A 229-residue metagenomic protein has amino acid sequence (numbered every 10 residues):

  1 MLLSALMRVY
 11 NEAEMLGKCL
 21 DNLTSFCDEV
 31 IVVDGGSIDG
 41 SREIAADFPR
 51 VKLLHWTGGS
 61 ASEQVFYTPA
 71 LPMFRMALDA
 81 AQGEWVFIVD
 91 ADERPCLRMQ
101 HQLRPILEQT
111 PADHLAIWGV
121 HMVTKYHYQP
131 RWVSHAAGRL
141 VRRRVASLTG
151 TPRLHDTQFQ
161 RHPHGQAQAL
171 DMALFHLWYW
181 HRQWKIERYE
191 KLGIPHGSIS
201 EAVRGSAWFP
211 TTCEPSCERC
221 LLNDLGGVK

Functional and structural regions predicted by a protein language model:
L2, V9, A13, D34 (+1 more regions): Conserved SAM-binding loop
L2-S4, E29: Cell-envelope/extracellular polymer assembly enzymes that use nucleotide-activated donors
L3, K18, E43, D47-E84: Active-site-proximal specificity loops/subdomain of glycosyltransferases
L6, N11-F26: Short, well-formed alpha-helical segments that are part of the catalytic scaffolds of diverse glycosyltransferases
N22, D34-I44, T57-S60, D90: A conserved acidic beta->alpha catalytic loop
F26, D47-P49, A136: Short, structured coil segments at secondary-structure junctions
E29, R50-K52, Q166: Conserved beta-strand segments of alpha/beta enzyme cores
Q64-L78, W85, R94-K229: Catalytic-site signature of metal-activated, phosphate-bearing donor transferases, centered on the GT-A/GT-A-like
